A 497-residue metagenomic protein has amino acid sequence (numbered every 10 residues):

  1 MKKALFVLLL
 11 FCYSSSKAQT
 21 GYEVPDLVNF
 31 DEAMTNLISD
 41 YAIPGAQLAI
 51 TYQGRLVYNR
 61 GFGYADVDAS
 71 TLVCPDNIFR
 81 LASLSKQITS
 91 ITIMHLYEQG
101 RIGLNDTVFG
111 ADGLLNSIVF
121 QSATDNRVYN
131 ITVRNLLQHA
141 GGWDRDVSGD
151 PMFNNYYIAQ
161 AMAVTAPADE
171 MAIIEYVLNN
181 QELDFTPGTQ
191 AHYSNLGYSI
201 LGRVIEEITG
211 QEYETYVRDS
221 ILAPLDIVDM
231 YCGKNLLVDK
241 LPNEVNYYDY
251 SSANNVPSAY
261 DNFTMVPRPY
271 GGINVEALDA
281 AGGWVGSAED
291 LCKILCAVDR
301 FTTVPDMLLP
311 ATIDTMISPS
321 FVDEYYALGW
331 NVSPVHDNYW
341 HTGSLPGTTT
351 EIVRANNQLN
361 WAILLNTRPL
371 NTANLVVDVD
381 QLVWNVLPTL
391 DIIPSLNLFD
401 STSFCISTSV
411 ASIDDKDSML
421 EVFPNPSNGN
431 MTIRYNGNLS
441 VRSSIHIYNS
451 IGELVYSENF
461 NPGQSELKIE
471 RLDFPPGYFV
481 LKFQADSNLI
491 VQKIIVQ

Functional and structural regions predicted by a protein language model:
M1-E23, V410-I413, D417, N425 (+2 more regions): Bacterial Sec-dependent N-terminal signal peptides
Q19-G61, G110, R218, N262-S409 (+1 more regions): Catalytic loop of the DD-peptidase/beta-lactamase superfamily, centered on the K-T-G motif and neighboring
D40-Q47, A69-N135, F185-S194, D279 (+1 more regions): Short active-site loop at a secondary-structure junction that contains or immediately precedes the catalytic residue(s)
N59-G61, N105, S457-N459: Residue-level detector of high-confidence beta-strand sites
G63-V67, V275, R368-P369, F460-Q464: A short acidic/small-residue loop/turn micro-motif
A65-C74, T372-L382, S465-R471: A short, polar/charged loop-to-alpha-helix boundary motif
D66, Q121-N338, T342-S344: Short, surface-exposed loop or secondary-structure junction motifs that flank catalytic or metal-binding residues
D414-Q497: C-terminal outer-membrane/trafficking sorting elements
